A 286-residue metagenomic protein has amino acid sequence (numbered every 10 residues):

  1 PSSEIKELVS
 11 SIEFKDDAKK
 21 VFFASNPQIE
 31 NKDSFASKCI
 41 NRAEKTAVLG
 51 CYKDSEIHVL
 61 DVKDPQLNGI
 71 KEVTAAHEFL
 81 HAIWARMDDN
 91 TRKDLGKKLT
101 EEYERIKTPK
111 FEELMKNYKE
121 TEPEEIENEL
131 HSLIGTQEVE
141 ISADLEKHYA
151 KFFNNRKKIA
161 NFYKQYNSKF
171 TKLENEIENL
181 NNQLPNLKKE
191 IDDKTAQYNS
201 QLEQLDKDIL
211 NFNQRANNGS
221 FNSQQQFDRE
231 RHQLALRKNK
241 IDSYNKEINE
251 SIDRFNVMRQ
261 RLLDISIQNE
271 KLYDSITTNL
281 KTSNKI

Functional and structural regions predicted by a protein language model:
S2-D54, R92-E203, N213, L234 (+1 more regions): Metalloprotease/metallohydrolase-associated module, dominated by Zn2+-dependent proteases
S55-H58, L80: Glycine-rich, often proline-containing surface loops adjacent to acidic residues and nearby aromatics that form
H58-T74: Short pre-active-site segment immediately N-terminal to the catalytic Zn-binding motif
V73-A85: Active-site recognition of the HExxH zinc-binding catalytic motif
A85-M87, L95: Short, solvent-exposed loop/turn and secondary-structure capping segments
K97, Q225-H232: Short, charged, amphipathic alpha-helical segments
K194-D228: Extended alpha-helical coiled-coil "stalk/arm" regions that act as elongated linkers or oligomerization scaffolds
R237-I286: C-terminal amphipathic alpha-helix
